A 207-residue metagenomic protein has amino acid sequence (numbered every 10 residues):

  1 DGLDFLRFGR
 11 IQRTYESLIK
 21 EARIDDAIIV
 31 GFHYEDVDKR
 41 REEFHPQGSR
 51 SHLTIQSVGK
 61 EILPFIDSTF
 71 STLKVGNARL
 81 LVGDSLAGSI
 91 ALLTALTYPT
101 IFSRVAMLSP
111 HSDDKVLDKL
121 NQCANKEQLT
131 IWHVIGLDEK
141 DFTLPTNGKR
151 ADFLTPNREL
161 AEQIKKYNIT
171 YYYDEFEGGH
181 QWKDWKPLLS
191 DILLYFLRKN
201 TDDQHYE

Functional and structural regions predicted by a protein language model:
D1-E207: Non-catalytic cap/lid and distal C-terminal segments of serine-dependent acyl enzymes
